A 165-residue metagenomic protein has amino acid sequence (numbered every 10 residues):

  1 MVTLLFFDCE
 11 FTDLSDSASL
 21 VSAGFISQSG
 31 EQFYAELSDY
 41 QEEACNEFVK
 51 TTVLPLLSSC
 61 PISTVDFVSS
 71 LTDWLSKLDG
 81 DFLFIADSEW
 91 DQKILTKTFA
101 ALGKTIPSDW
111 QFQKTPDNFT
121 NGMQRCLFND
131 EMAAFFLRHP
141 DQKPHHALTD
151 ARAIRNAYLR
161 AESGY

Functional and structural regions predicted by a protein language model:
M1-T3: N-terminal accessory regions of nucleic-acid-interacting proteins
L5-Q92: Conserved non-catalytic scaffold segment of RNase H-like nuclease domains
I26, A100-K104, S163: Short, surface-exposed basic-aromatic patches at helix termini and helix-loop junctions that form
S88, I94, E131-Y165: Acidic, Mg2+-coordinating catalytic module of metal-dependent nucleases/exonucleases that use a two-metal-ion mechanism
W90-F112: Substrate-recognition/cap helix-loop segment adjacent to the acidic, metal-dependent catalytic center of Asp-based
S108-M132: Short, flexible loop segments at boundaries between secondary-structure elements
